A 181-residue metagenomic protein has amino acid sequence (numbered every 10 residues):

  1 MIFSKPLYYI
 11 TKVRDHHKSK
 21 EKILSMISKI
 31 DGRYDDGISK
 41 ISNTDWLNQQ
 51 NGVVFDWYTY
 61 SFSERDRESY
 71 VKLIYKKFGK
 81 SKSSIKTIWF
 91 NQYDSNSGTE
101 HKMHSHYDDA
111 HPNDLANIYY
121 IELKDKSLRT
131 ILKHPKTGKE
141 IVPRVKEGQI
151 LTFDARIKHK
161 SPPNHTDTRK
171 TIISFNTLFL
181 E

Functional and structural regions predicted by a protein language model:
M1-S81: Non-heme Fe(II)/2-oxoglutarate
S28, E122, L178: Residue-level marker of positions within ordered structural domains that often coincide with functionally constrained
Y34-G37, N113-A116, R144, T177-F179: Glycine-rich loops and low-complexity Gly/Arg-rich segments that provide flexible linkers or classic glycine-based
K40, H165-T168: Flexible domain-boundary/linker segments
S81-P162, R169-I172: Catalytic core of non-heme Fe(II) oxygenases with the double-stranded beta-helix
K170-E181: Short peripheral tails and domain-boundary helices/loops at the edges of structured domains
